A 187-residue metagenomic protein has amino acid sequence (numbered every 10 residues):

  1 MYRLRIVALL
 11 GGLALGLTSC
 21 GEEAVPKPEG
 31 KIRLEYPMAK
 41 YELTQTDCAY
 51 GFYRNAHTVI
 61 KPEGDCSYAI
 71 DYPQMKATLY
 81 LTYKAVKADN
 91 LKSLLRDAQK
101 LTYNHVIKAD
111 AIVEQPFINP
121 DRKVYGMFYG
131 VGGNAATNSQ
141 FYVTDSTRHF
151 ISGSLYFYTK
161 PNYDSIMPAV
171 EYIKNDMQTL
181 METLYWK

Functional and structural regions predicted by a protein language model:
M1-A8: Bacterial N-terminal signal peptides that target proteins for export
G16-S19: C-terminal motif of bacterial Sec signal peptides marking the signal peptidase cleavage site
G21-A24: Bacterial signal peptide processing site
P28-C48: Post-signal peptide N-terminal segment of mature Sec-exported envelope proteins
D47-K100: Secretory pathway targeting signatures of secreted, lumenal, and periplasmic proteins
V59, Q99-S154: Signature of long, low-cysteine stretches enriched in small and polar/charged residues
L79-A88, S139-Q140, Y163-E171: Second-shell loop/turn segments in exported
L155-K187: Surface-exposed amphipathic alpha-helical segments
